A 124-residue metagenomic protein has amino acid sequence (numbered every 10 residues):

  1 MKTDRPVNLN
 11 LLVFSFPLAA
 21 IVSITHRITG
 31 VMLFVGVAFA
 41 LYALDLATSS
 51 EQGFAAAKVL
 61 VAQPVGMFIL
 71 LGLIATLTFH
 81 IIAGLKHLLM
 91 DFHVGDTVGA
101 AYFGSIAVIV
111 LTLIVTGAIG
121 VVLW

Functional and structural regions predicted by a protein language model:
M1-W124: Membrane-embedded alpha-helical bundles that constitute the cytochrome b-like, heme-associated redox core of multi-pass
